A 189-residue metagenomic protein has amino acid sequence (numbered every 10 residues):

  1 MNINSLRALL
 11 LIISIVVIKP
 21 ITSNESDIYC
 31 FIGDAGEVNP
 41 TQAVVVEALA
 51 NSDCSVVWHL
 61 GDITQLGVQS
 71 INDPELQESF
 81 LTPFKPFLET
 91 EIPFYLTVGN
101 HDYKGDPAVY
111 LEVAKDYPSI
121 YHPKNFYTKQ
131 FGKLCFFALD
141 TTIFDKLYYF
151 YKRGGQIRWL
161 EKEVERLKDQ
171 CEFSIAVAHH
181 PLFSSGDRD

Functional and structural regions predicted by a protein language model:
M1-L9: Bacterial N-terminal signal peptides that target proteins for export
L10-V17: Bacterial N-terminal signal peptides
V17-E75, S184-S185: N-terminal active-site segment of His-dependent metallophosphoesterases
S26-E37, K133-F144, I175-H179: Active-site-proximal beta-strand elements of phosphoester/diester hydrolases
Y29, S55-V56, Y95, F173-I175: Short, Asp-centered acidic motifs that coordinate Mg2+ and/or phosphate in catalytic or ligand-binding sites
L60, T97, V177-H179: A cross-family glycoside hydrolase active-site/sugar-binding cleft signature
L66-S174, S185-D189: Extended active-site neighborhood of metal-dependent phosphoesterases/phosphodiesterases
